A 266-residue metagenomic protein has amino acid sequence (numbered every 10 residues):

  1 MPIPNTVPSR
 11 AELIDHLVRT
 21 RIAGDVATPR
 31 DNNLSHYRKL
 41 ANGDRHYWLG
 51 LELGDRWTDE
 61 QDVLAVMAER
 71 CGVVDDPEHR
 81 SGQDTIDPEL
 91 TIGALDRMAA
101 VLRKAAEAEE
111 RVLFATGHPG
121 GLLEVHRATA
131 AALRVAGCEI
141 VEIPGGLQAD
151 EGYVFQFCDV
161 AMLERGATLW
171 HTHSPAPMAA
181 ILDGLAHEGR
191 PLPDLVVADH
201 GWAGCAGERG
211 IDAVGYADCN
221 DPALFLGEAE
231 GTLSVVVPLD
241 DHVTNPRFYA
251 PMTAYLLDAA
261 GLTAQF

Functional and structural regions predicted by a protein language model:
P2-E110, T116, G121-A128: Electropositive, gly/pro-rich neighborhoods at or near active sites that engage anionic ligands
A106-L113, L185-P191: Short, surface-exposed connector motifs at secondary-structure boundaries
A115-H126, D199-G204, N220-D221: Gly/Ser/Thr-rich loops at beta-strand to alpha-helix junctions that form or flank small-molecule/cofactor-binding
A128-I181: Long, charge-dense
A128-L133, E208-G215, A229-L233: Short, solvent-exposed amphipathic alpha-helical segments in soluble enzyme and RNA/protein-processing domains
V135-L147, I211-L226: Short, acidic/small-residue loops that bind anionic groups at enzyme active sites
M178-C219: Glycine-rich phosphate-binding loop
P191, V214-F266: C-terminal functional extensions of proteins
